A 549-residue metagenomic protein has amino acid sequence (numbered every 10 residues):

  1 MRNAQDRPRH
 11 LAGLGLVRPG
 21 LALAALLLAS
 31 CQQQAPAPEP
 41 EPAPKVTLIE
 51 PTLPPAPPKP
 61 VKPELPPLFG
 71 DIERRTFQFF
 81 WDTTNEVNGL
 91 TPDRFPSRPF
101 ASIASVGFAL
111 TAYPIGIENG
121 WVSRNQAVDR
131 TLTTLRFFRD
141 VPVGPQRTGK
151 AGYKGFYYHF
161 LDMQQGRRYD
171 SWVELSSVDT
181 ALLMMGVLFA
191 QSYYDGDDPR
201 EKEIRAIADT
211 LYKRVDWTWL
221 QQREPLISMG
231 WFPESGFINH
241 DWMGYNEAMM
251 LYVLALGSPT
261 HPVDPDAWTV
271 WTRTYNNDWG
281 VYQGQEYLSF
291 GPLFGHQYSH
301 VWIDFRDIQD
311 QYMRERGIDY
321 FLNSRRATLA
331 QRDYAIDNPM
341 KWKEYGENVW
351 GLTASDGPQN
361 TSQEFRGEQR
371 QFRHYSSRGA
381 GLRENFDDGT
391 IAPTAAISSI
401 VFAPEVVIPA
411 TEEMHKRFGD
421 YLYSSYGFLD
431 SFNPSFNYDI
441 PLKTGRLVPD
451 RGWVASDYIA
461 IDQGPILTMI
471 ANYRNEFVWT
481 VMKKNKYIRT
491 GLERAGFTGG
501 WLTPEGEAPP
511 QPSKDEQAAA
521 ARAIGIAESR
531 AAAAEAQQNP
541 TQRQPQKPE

Functional and structural regions predicted by a protein language model:
R2-L21: Bacterial N-terminal signal peptides that target proteins for export
N3-D6, E39-E41, K45, K547: Intrinsically disordered, low-complexity polyampholyte segments enriched for Lys and acidic residues
A4-Q5, A25, S529, Q537: Enrichment for repetitive, rod-forming helical segments
H10, A24-A25, V454: Short N-terminal alpha-helical targeting/association segments
L27-S30: C-terminal motif of bacterial Sec signal peptides marking the signal peptidase cleavage site
Q32-Q34: Bacterial signal peptide processing site
P44-E549: Ser/Thr/Asn(+Pro)-rich, low-complexity disordered segments
